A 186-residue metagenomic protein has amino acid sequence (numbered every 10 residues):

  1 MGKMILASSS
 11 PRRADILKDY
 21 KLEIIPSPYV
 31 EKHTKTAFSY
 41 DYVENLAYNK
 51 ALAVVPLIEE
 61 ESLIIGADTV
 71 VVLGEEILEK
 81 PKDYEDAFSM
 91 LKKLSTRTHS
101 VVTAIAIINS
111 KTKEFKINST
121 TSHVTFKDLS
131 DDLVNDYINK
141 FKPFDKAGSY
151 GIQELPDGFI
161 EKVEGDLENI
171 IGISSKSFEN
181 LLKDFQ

Functional and structural regions predicted by a protein language model:
M1-L63, E75-I77, L129-D132, E179 (+1 more regions): N-terminal polybasic phosphate/anion-binding patch
K3-D15, T121-Q186: GST superfamily/GST-like fold recognition
I16, Y20-Y29, A106-K113, P143-D157: Mobile beta-alpha loop/short-helix "lid" or hinge segments that flank ligand
L17, A47, D68, A87 (+2 more regions): Residue-level signal for inorganic ion chemistry
Y42, T69-H99, F126: Active-site-adjacent loop/tail segments of enzyme domains
L63-T69: Ordered, amphipathic secondary-structure segments that act as subunit-interaction surfaces in large macromolecular
V72, A106-I108, I160-K162: Short beta-strand-to-turn element immediately C-terminal to the catalytic PLP-Schiff-base lysine in fold type I
L91-K140: Conserved core of the sugar-phosphate nucleotidyltransferase
